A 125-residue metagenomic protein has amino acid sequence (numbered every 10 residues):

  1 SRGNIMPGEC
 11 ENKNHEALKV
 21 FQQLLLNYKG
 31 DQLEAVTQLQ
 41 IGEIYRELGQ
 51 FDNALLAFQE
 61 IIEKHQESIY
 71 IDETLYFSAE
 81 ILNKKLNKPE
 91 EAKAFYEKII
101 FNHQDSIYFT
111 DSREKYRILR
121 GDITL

Functional and structural regions predicted by a protein language model:
S1-L125: Acidic, polar-rich low-complexity tracts and alpha-helical solenoid repeat scaffolds
